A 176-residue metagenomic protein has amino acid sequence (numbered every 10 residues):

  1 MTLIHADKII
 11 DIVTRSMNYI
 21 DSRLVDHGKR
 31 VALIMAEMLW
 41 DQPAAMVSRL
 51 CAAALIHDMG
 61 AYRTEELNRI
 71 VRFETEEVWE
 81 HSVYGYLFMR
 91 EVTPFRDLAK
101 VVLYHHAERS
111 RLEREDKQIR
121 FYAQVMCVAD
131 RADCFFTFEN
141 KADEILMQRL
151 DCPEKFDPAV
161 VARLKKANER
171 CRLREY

Functional and structural regions predicted by a protein language model:
M1-R96, A107, E113-I119, T137 (+1 more regions): Acidic/His-rich, divalent-metal-binding segments that scaffold phosphate/diphosphate chemistry
S48-A54, F95-V128, D133-K141, L146-Y176: Histidine/acidic-rich helix-loop-helix segments that form or flank divalent-metal centers in metalloenzyme catalytic
